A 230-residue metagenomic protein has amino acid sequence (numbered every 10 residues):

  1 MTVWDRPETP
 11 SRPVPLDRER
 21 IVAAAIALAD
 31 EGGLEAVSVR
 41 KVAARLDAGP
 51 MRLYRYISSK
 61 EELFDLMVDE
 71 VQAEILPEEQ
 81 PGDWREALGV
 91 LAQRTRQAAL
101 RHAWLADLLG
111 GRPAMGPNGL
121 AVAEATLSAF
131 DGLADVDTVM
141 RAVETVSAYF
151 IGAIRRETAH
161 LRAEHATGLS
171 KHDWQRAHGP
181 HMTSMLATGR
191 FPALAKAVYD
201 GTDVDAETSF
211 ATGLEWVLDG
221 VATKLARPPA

Functional and structural regions predicted by a protein language model:
M1-K41, S58-D65: Basic, helix-initiating cap at the start of DNA-binding domains
M1-L16, S184, T188-Y199, P229-A230: N-terminal intrinsically disordered/low-complexity leader segments
R20-A27, E62-P77, V90-R94, A121-A125: Alpha-helical structural segments
R45: Residues within the alpha-helical elements of helix-turn-helix
A48-I57: Short hydrophobic/aromatic patch on the recognition helix
V68, R96-A125, R155-A163, P192-A195: Amphipathic alpha-helical segments used for helix-helix packing
L76-L120, D137-V146: Hydrophobic alpha-helical connector segments
V122-A177, T202, V221-K224: Hydrophobic alpha-helical bundle segments that form small-molecule/ligand-binding pockets
